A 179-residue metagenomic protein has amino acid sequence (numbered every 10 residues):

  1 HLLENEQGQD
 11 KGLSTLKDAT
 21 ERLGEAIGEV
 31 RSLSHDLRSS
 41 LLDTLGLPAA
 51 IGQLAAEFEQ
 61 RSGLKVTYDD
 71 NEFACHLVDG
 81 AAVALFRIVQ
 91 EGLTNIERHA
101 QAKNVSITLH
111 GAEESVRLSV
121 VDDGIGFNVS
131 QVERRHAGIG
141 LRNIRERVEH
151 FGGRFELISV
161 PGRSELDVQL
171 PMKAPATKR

Functional and structural regions predicted by a protein language model:
H1-R179: Coiled-coil dimerization/phosphotransfer module
